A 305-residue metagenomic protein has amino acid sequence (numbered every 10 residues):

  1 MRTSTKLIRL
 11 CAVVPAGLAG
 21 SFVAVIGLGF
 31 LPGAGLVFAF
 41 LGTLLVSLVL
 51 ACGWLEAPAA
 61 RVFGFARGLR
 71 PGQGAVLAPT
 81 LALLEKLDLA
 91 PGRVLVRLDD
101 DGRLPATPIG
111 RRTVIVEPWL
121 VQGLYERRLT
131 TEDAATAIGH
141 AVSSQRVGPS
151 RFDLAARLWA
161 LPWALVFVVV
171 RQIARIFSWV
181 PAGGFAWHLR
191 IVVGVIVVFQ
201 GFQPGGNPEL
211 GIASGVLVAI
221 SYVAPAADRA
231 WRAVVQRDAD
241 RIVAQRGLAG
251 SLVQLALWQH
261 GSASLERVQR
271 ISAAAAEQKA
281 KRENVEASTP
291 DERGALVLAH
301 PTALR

Functional and structural regions predicted by a protein language model:
M1-L104, Q172-R237, G247-G250, Q254-R270 (+2 more regions): Hydrophobic or amphipathic, alpha-helical segments that drive membrane association/targeting
R103-T131: Active-site scaffold of zinc-dependent metalloenzymes
L129-R146: Short alpha-helix carrying the canonical HExxH Zn2+-binding catalytic motif
A141-L158: Catalytic Zn2+-binding segment of zinc metalloproteases
S144, S272-A274, Q278: Cytosol-facing regions at membranes
D153-W179: Membrane-helix boundary/interface segments in integral membrane proteins
D240: Short, conserved alpha-helix that lines the donor NDP-sugar binding/gating region of sugar-transfer enzymes
V243: Conserved short C-terminal alpha-helix that flanks the catalytic cleft of nucleotide-sugar-dependent
